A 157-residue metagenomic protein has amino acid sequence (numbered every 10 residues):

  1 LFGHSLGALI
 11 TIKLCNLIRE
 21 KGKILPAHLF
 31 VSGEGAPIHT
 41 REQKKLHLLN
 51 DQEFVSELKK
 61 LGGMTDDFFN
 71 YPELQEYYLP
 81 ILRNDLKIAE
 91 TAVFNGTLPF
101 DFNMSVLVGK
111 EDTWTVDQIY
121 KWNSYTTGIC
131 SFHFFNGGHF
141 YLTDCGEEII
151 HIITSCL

Functional and structural regions predicted by a protein language model:
G3-G7, T11: Gly/Ala-rich beta-loop-alpha elbow adjacent to hydrolase catalytic centers
N16-F54: Flexible "cap/lid" loop of the alpha/beta hydrolase fold
L79-T97: Active-site nucleophile elbow and catalytic-triad environment of alpha/beta-hydrolase enzymes
L98-M104, T126-I129: Short, proline-enriched alpha-helix->beta-strand connector loops that line the catalytic pocket of alpha/beta-hydrolase
V106-V108: Short beta-strand/loop motif that positions the catalytic acidic residue of the alpha/beta-hydrolase fold
K110-W114, H139-F140: Acidic catalytic loop of the alpha/beta-hydrolase fold
T115-S124: Short alpha-helix in the alpha/beta-hydrolase fold that links the catalytic acid
G137-E147: Catalytic histidine-centered segment of alpha/beta-hydrolase-like enzymes
